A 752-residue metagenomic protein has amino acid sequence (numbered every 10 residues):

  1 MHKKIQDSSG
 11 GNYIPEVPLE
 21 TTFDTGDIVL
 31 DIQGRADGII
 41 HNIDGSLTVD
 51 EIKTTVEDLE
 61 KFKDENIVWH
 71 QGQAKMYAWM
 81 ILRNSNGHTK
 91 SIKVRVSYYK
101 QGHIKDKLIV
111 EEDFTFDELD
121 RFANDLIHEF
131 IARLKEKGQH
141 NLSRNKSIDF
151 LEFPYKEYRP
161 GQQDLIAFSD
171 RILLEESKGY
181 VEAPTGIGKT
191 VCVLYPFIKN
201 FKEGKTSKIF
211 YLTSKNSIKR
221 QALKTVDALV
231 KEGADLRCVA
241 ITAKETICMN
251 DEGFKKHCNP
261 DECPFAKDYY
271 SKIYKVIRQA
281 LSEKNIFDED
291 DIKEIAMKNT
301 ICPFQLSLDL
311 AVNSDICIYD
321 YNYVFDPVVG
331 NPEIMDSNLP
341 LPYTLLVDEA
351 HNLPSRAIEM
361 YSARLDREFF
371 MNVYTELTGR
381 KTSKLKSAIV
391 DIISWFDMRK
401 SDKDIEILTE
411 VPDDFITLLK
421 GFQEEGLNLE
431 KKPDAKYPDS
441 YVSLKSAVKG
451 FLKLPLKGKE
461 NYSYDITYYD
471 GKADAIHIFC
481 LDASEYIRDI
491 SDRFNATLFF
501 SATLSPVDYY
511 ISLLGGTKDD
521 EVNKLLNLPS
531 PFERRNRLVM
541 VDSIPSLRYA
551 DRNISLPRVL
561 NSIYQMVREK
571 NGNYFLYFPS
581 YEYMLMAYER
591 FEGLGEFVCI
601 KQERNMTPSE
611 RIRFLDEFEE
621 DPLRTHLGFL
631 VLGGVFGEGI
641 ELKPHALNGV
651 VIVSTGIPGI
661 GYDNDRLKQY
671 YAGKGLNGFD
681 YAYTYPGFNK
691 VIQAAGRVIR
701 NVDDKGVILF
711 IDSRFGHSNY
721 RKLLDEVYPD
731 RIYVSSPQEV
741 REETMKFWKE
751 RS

Functional and structural regions predicted by a protein language model:
T21-A123: Mg2+/Mn2+-dependent nuclease catalytic core
H140-E182: Conserved pre-motif I regulatory segment
N145-I148, E152, K205-C317, F325 (+3 more regions): A substrate-engagement module of RecA-like helicase motors
L174-P196: Walker A/P-loop
R220, K224, M297-Q423, A502-G516 (+1 more regions): Signature of the SF2 helicase/ATPase Hel1-core->accessory helical subdomain module
I292-V312, C317, V328-M335, L427-S546 (+3 more regions): A contiguous, basic/glycine-rich beta-loop/short-helix subdomain that forms a polymer-engagement track
F532, S543-I554, R604-G716: Conserved RecA-like P-loop NTPase helicase motor core
P579-E603: Conserved helicase motor "Helicase C" RecA-like lobe of SF1/SF2 P-loop NTPases
